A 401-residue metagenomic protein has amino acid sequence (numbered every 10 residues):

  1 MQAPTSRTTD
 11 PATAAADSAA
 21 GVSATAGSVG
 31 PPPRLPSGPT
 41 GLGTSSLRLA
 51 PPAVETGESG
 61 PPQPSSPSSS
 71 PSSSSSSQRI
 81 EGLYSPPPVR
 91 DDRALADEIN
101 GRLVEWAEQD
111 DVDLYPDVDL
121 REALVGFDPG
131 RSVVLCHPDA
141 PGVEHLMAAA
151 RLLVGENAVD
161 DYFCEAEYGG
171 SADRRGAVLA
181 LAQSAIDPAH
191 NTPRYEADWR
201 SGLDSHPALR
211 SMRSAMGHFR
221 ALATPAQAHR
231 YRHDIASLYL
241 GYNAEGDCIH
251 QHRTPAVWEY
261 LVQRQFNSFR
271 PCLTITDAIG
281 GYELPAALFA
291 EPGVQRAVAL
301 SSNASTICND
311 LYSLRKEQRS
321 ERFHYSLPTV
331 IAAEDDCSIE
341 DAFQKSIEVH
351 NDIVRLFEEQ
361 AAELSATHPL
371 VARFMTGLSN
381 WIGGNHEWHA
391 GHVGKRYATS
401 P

Functional and structural regions predicted by a protein language model:
M1-P401: Alpha-helical, largely C-terminal catalytic domains that coordinate divalent metal ions via clustered Asp/Glu/His
